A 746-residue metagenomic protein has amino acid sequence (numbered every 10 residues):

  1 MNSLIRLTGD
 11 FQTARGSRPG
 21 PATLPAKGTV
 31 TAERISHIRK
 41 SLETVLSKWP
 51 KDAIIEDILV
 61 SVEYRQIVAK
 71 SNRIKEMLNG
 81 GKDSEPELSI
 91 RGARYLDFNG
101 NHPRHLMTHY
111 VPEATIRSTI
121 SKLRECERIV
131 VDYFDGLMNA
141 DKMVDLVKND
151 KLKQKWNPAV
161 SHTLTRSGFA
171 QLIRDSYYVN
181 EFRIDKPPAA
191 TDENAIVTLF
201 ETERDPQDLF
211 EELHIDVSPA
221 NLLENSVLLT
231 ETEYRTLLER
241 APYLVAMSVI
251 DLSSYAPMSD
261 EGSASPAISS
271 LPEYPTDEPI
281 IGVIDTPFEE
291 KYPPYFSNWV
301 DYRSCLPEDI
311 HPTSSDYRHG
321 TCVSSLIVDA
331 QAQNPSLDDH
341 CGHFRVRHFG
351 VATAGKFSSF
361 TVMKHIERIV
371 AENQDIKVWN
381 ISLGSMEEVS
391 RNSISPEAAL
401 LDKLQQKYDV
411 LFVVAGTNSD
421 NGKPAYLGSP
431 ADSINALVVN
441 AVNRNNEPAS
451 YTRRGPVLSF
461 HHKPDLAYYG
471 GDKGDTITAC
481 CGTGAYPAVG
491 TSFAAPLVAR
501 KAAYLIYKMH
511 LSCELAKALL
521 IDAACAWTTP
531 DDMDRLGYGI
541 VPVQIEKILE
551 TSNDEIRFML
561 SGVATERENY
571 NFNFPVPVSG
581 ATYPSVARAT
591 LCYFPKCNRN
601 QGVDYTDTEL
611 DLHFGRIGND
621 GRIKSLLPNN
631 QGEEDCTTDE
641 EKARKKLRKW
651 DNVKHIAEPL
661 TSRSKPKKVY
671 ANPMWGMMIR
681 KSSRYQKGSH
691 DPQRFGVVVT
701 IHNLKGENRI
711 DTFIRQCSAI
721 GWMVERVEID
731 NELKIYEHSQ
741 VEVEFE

Functional and structural regions predicted by a protein language model:
M1-K186, V724-E746: Long, charged/polar, low-complexity intrinsically disordered N-terminal extensions that precede catalytic
I5, P158-V160, L164-A195, R204-P279 (+2 more regions): Protease zymogen maturation seam
T8-Q12, S270-D277, H340, F357-N380 (+3 more regions): Mature extracellular/periplasmic domains of secretome proteins
A22-S47, N72-G81, A93-Y95, P112 (+6 more regions): Subtilisin-like peptidase catalytic core
S270-R303, D309-S359, D409, S433-N435 (+2 more regions): Subtilisin-like serine protease catalytic core
D285-P287, Y426-A503: Extracellular S/T/G-rich loop segment that most often corresponds to the catalytic His/Ser-adjacent loop
Y507-V586: C-terminal subdomain of the subtilisin-like protease fold in secreted/lumenal serine endopeptidases
P584-K624, S682-E746: Exposed low-complexity, polar/acidic, P/S/T/G-rich flexible segments that act as propeptides, protease-susceptible
